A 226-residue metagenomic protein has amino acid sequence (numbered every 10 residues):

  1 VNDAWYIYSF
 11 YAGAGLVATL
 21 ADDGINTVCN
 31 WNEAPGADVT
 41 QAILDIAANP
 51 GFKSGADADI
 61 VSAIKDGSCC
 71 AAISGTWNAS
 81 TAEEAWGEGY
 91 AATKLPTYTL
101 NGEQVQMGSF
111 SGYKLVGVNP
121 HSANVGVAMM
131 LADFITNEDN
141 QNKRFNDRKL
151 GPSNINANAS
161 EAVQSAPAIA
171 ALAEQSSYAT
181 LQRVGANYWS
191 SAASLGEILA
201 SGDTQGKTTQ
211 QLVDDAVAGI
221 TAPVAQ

Functional and structural regions predicted by a protein language model:
V1-V28, C69: Extracytoplasmic/periplasmic solute-binding protein
D3-F10, P35-I43, I60, N78 (+6 more regions): Stable alpha-helical elements in mature extracytoplasmic
I25-S54: Glycine-centered hinge/linker elements that transmit conformational signals in sensory and ligand-binding systems
K53-D66: Short helix-initiation/N-cap motifs at beta->coil->alpha
C70-G75, A91-T93: Paired acidic/hydrophobic, glycine-rich loop segments that form the ligand-binding mouth/hinge of periplasmic-binding
N78-A85, T221: Pocket-flanking alpha-helical
E84-D147: Extracytoplasmic/periplasmic substrate-recognition and gating elements
R148-G151, A157, P167-T221: C-terminal capping/gating helix-and-loop segments adjacent to ligand/active sites or protein-protein/ligand interfaces
